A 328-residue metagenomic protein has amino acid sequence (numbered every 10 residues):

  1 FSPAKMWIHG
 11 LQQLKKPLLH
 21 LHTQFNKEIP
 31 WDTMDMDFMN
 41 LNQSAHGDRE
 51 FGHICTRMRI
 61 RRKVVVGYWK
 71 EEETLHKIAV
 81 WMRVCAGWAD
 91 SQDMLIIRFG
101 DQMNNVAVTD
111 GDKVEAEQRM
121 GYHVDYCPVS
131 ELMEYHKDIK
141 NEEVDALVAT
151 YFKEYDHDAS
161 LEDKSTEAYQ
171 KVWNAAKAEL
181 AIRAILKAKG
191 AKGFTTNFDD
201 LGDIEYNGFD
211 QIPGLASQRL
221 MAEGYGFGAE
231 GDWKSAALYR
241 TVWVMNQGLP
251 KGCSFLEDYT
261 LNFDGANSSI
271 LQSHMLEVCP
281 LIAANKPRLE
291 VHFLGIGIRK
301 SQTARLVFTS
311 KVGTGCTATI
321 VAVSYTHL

Functional and structural regions predicted by a protein language model:
F1-Q13, K140-K189: N-terminal small/polar loop signature for handling phosphorylated ligands or for N-terminal nucleophile
H9-D35, N42-G47, Q218-E230: Short, acidic/small-residue loops that bind anionic groups at enzyme active sites
H22, N26-E162: Cap/lid and interdomain-hinge subdomains that line or gate substrate/regulatory clefts in soluble alpha/beta enzymes
D125, G193, Q247-Y259: Acidic/polar loop patches that form or flank catalytic/metal-binding clefts of enzymes that bind anionic ligands
A159-A236, V242-V244, G248: Long, internal scaffold/assembly segments composed of regular secondary structure
T196-L201, S254-Q272: A glycine-rich phosphate-binding loop feature that marks nucleotide/adenosyl-phosphate handling sites
N285-I298: Active-site rim beta-loop-alpha module in soluble metabolic enzymes
T326-H327: Conserved small/polar residues in nucleotide/adenosyl-binding loops
